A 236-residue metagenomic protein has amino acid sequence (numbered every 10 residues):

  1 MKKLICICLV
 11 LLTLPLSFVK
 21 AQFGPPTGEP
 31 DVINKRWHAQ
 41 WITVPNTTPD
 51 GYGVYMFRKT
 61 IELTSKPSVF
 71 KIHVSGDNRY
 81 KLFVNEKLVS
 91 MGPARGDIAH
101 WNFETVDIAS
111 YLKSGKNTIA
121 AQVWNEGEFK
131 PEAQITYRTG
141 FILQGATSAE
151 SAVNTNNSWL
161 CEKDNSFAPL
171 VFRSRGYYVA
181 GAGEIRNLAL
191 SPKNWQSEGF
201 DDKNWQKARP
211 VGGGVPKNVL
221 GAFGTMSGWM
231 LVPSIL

Functional and structural regions predicted by a protein language model:
M1-L4: Positively charged n-region of N-terminal signal peptides that target proteins for export
I7-S17: Bacterial N-terminal signal peptides
V19-F23: Boundary at the C-terminal end of the N-terminal hydrophobic targeting segment
P26-G51: Non-catalytic, glycine-rich low-complexity segments
N46-T47, Y52, F57-N194: Accessory beta-strand-rich segments of carbohydrate-active enzymes
A189-L190, Q206-L236: Flexible inter-domain linker/hinge segments
